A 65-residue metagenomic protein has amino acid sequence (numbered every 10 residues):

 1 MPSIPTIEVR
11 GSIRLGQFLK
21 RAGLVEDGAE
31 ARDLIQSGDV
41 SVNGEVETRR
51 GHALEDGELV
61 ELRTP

Functional and structural regions predicted by a protein language model:
M1-G11: A detector for short, charged/polar N-terminal pre-domain segments
I4-P5, D56-P65: A positively charged, amphipathic N-terminal helix/segment that binds anionic biomolecules
G11-D56: A basic, amphipathic helix-loop patch mediating RNA/tRNA/ribosome contacts
